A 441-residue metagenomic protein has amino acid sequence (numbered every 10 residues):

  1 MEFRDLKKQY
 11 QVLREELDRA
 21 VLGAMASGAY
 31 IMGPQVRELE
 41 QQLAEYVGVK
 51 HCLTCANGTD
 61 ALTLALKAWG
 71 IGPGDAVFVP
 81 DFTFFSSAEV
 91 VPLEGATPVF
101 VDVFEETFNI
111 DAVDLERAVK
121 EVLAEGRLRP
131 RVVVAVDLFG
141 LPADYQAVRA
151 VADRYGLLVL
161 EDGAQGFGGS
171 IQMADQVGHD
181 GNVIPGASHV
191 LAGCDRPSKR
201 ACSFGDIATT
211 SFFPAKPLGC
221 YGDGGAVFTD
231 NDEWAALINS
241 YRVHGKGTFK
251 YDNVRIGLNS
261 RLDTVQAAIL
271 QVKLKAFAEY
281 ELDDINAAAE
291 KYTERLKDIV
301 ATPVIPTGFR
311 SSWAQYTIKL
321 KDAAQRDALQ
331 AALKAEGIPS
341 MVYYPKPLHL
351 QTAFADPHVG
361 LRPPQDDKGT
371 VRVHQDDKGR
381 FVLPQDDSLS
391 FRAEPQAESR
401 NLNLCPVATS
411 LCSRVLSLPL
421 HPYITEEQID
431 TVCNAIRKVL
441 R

Functional and structural regions predicted by a protein language model:
M1, A76, L157-L158: Hydrophobic "anchor" residues on beta-strands that sit immediately upstream of conserved functional sites
M1-A29, P34, P419: N-terminal "arm"/small-domain region of PLP-dependent enzymes with the aminotransferase-like
G28-A76, V90-E94, F100-D102: Phosphate-binding glycine-rich loop
V36-Q42, V49-K50, V113, V132-V136 (+5 more regions): PLP-dependent aminotransferase class I/II
L53, F78, V99, V159-L160 (+3 more regions): Structural detector of well-ordered beta-strand residues that form the stable sheet scaffold of enzyme domains
D81, T97-T107, M341: Short beta-strand->loop structural element characteristic of the AMP-binding/adenylate-forming
T83-A88: Conserved coil-to-alpha-helix start sites within the AMP-binding
E106-C220, V227-F228: Active-site phosphate-binding strand-loop segment of PLP-dependent enzymes
